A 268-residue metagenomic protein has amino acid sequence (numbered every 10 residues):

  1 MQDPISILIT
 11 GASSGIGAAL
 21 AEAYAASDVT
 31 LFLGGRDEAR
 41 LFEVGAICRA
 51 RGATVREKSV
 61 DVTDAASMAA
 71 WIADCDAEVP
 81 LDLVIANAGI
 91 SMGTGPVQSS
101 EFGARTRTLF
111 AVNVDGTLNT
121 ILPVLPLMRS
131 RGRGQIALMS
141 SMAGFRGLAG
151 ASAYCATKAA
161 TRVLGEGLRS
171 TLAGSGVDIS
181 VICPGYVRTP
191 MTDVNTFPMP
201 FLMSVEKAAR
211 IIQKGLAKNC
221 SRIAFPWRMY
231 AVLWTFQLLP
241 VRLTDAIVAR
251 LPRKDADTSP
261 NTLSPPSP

Functional and structural regions predicted by a protein language model:
S13-S14: Conserved glycine-rich cofactor-binding loop
V29-V44: Conserved glycine-rich Rossmann-like NAD(P)H-binding loop of the short-chain dehydrogenase/reductase
A50-A66: Rossmann-fold cofactor-recognition segment
S91-R107, G150: Conserved mid-core segment of classical short-chain dehydrogenase/reductases
I121, T157: Active-site helix of classical SDR
S141: Residue(s) in the substrate-gating loop at a strand-loop-helix junction that position the organic substrate next
V181, F197-V232: C-terminal helical subdomain
